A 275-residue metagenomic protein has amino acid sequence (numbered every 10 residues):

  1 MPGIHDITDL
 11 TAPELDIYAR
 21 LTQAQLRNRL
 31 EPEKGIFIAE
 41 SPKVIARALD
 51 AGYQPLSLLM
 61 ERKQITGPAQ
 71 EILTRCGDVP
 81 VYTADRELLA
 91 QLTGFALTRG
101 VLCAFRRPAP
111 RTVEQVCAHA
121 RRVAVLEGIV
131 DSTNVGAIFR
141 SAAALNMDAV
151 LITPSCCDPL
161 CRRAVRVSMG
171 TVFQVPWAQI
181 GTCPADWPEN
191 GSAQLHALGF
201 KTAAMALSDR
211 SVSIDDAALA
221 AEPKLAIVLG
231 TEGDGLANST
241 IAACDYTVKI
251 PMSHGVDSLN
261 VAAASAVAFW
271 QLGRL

Functional and structural regions predicted by a protein language model:
M1-E71, C156-C157: Boundary-proximal intrinsically disordered activation/regulatory segments immediately upstream of a helical core
H5, R106-R210: RNA substrate-binding interface of SAM-dependent RNA methyltransferases
G67-D78, T240: Short, aromatic/basic amphipathic alpha-helical patches
T74-C76, V101, V167-T171, A220-P223: Short, hinge-like loop/turn segments at secondary-structure boundaries
R75-G94, A178: A glycine-rich helix N-cap at a beta->alpha junction
C103, S141-L145, P159-F173, N238-L275: Structured adenosyl-cofactor binding patch, chiefly the S-adenosyl-L-methionine
A203-V256: Active-site/ligand-binding-proximal alpha/beta "capping" segment
